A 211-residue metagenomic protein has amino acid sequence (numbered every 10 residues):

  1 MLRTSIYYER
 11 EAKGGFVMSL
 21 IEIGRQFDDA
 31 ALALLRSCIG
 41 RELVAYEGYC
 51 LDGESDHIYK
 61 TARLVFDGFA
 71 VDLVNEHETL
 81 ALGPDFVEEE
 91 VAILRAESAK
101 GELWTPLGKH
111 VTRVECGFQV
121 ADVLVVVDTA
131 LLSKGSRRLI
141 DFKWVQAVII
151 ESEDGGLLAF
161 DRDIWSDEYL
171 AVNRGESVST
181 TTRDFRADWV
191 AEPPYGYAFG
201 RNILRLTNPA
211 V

Functional and structural regions predicted by a protein language model:
L2-V211: Surface-exposed, interaction-prone regions used to assemble/regulate multi-protein complexes
